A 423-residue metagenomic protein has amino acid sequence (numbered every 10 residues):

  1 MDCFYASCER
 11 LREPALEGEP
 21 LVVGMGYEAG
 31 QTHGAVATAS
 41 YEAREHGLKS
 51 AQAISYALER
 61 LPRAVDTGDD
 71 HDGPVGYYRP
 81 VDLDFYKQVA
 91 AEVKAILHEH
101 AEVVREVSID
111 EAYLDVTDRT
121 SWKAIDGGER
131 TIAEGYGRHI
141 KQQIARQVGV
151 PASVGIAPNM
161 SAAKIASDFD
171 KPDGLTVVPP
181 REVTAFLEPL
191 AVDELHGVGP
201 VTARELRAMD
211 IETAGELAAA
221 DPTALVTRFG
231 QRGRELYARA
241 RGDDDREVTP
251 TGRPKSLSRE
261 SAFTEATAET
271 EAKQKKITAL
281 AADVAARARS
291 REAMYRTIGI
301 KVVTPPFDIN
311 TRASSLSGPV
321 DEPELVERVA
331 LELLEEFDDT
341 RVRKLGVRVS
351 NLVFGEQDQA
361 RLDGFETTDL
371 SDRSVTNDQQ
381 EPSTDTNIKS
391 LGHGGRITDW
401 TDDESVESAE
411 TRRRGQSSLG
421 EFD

Functional and structural regions predicted by a protein language model:
M1-E205, A214-E216, G364-D423: Gly/Gly-Pro- and Ser/Thr-rich, intrinsically disordered tail segments characteristic of DNA damage-repair and tolerance
E111, P151, T297-G299, K344: Broad gene-expression machinery/nucleic-acid interaction feature
E111-D115, S161-A163, L225, P306-I309 (+1 more regions): Short, active-site-adjacent cap segments at secondary-structure transitions
K164-A166, V248, T311-A313, Q357-D358: Short, well-ordered secondary-structure micro-motifs
E194, R207-V342: DNA-contacting surface of Y-family translesion DNA polymerases
A272, S315-S317, A360-D369: Short intrinsically disordered coil segments
F337-T340, N351-G355: C-terminal active-site-proximal or functional interface alpha/beta core segments in diverse enzymes
